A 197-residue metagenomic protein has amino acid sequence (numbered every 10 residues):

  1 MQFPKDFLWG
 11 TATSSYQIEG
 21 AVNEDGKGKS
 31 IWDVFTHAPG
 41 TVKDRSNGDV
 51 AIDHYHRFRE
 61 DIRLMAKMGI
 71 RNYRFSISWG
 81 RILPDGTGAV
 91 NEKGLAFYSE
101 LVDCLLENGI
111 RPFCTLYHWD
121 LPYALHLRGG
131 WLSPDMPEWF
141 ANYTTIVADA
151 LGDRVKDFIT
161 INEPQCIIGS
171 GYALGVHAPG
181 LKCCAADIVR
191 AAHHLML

Functional and structural regions predicted by a protein language model:
M1-V42, D85-T87, L95-L197: Active-site region of glycoside hydrolase catalytic domains
D6-L8, Y55, N72: A common structural microfeature
K29-R63: Aromatic- and Gly/Pro-rich amphipathic surface segment
D49-V50, A89-V90, A191: A generic structural signal for short
R57-S78, R111: Catalytic domains of carbohydrate-active enzymes, especially glycoside hydrolases
I77-V90: Glycine-rich, proline-tolerant flexible connector loops at the mouths of alpha/beta enzymes
